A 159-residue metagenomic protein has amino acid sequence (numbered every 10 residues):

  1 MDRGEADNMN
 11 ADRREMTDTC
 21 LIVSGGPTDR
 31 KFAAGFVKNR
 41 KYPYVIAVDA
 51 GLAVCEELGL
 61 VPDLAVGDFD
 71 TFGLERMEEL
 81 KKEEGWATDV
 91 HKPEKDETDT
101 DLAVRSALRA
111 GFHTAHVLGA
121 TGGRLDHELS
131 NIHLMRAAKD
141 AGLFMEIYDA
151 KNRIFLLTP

Functional and structural regions predicted by a protein language model:
D2, D7-N8, D12: Intrinsic-disorder-associated, low-complexity terminal segments enriched in Asp/Asn/His/Tyr and depleted of Lys/Arg
N10-E79: N-terminal beta-strand-loop-alpha-helix module at the start of alpha/beta ligand-binding or catalytic domains
V23, I46-D49, G67, D89-V90 (+2 more regions): General beta-strand structural signal in soluble alpha/beta enzymes
A87-R109: Short phosphate-binding loop-to-helix
D126-R136: Short Gly/Thr/Asp-enriched flexible loops that form oxyanion-binding sites at enzyme active sites
A137-G142: Conserved donor-nucleotide/metal-binding helix-loop-beta segment in metal-dependent transferases, i.e., the alpha-helix
Y148-P159: Catalytic phosphate-donor-binding core of small-molecule kinases
